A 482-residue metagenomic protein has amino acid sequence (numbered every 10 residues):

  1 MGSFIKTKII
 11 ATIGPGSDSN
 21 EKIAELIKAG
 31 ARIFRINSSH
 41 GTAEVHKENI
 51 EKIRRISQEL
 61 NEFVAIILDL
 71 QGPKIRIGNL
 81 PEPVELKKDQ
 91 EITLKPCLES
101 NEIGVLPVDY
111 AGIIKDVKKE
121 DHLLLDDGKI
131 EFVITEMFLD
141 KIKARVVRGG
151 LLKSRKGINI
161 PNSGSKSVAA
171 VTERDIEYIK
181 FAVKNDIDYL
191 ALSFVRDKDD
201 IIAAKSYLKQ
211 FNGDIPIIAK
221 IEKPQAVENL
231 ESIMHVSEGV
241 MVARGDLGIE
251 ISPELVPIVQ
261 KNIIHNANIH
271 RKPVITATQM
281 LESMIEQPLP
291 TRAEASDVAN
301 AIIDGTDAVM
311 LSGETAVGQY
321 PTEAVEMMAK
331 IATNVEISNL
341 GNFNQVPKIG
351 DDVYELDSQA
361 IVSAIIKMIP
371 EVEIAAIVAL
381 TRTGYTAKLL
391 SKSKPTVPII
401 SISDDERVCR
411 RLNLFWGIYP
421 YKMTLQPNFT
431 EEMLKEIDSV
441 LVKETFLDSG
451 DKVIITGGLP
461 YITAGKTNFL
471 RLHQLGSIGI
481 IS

Functional and structural regions predicted by a protein language model:
M1-S482: Non-catalytic helical/linker scaffolds that mediate oligomerization, partner binding, and domain coupling around large
